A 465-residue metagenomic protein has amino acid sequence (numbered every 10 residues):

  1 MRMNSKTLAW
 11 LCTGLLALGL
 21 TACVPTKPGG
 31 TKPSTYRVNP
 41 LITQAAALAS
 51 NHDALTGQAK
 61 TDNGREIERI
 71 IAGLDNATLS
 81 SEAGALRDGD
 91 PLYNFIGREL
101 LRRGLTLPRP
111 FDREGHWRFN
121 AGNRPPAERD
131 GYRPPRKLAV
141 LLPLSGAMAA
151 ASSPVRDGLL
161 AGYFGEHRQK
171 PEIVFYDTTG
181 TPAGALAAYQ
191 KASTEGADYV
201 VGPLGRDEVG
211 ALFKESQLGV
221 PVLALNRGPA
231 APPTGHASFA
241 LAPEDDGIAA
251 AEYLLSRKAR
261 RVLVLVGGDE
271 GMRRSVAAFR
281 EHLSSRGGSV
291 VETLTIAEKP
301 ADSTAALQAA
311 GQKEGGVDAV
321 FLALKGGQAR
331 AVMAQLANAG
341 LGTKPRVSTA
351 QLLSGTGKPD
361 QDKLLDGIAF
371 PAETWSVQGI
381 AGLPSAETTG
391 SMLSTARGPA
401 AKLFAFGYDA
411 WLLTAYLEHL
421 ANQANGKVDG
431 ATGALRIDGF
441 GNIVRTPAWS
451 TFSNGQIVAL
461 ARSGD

Functional and structural regions predicted by a protein language model:
G19-A22: C-terminal motif of bacterial Sec signal peptides marking the signal peptidase cleavage site
V24-K27: Bacterial signal peptide processing site
A150-V155, G165, Q169-A230: Beta-alpha junction/loop-to-helix N-cap segments that form part of ligand/metal-binding clefts
A192-G205, L223-L225, R261-V266, E314-A329 (+1 more regions): Periplasmic-binding protein-like
A230-Y253, D362-T374: Short beta-strand elements at the ligand-binding edges of bilobed clamshell
H236-T295: An alpha-beta-alpha
M333-Y408, N422: Extracellular/periplasmic periplasmic-binding protein-like sensory domains
A386-G464: Segments of small-molecule ligand-sensing domains
